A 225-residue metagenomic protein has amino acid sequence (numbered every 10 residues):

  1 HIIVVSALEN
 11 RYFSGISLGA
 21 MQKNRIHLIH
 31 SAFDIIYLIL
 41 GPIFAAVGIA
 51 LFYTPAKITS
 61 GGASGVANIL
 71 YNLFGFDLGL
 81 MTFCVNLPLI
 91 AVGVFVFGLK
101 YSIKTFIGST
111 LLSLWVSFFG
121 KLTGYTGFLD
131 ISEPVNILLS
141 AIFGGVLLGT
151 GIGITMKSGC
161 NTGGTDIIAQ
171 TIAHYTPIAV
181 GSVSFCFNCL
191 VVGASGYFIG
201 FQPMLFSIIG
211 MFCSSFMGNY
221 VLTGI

Functional and structural regions predicted by a protein language model:
V5, N10-I225: Core subunits and conserved enzymes of cellular information-processing and envelope-translocation systems across
